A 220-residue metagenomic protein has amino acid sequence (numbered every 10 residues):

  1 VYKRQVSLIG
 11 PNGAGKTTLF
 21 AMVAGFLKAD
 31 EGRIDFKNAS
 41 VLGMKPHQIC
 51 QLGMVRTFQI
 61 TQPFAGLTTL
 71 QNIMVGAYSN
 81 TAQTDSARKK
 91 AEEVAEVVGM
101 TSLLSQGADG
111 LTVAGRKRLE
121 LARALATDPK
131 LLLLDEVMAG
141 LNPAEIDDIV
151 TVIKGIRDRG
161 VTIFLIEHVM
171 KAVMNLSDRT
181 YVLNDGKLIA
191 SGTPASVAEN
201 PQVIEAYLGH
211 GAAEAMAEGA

Functional and structural regions predicted by a protein language model:
K3-A220: Glycine-rich phosphate-binding loops of nucleotide-dependent enzymes
